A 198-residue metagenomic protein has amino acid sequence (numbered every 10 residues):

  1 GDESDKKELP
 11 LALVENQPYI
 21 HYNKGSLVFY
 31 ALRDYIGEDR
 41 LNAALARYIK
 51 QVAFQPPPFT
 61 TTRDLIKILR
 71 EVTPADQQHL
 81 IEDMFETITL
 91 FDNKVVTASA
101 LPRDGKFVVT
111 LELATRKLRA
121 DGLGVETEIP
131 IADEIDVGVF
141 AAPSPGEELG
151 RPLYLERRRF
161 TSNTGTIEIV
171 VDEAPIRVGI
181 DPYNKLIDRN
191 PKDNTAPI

Functional and structural regions predicted by a protein language model:
G1-E112: Hydrophobic alpha-helical and helix-loop surface patches within well-folded domains that function as non-catalytic
E3, E134-V137, E173, R189 (+1 more regions): Short linear motifs in intrinsically disordered/low-complexity regions
S4-K6, E15, D181-N184, P191: Residue-level signal for pocket-adjacent positions within structured domains
D5-E8, P18-Y19, I81, L123 (+3 more regions): Intrinsic structural disorder
V28, M84, D133-V137, V178 (+1 more regions): Long, contiguous hydrophobic alpha-helical segments, chiefly transmembrane helices and signal peptides
Q78, L90-F160, T164-P182: Beta-strand-rich binding/interaction modules
S144-P145, P182-A196: Short acidic/polar inter-strand loop motif in beta-rich domains
L153-R159, R189-I198: Short beta-strand elements
